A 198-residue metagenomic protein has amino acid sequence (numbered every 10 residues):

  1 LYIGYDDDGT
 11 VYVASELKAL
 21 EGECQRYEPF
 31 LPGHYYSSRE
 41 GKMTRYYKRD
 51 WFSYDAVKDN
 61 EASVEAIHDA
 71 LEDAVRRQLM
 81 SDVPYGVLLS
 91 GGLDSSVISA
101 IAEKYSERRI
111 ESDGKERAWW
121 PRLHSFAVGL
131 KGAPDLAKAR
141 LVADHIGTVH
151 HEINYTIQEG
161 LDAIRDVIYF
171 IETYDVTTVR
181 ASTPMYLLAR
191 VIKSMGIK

Functional and structural regions predicted by a protein language model:
L1-Y174, M185: Cysteine-centered catalytic environments shared across enzyme families
D175-A181: Short, flexible loop segments at the rims of nucleotide/cofactor-binding pockets, characterized by
V179, L187-K198: Active-site adenylate/phosphate-handling loop in enzymes that bind or generate adenylated species
